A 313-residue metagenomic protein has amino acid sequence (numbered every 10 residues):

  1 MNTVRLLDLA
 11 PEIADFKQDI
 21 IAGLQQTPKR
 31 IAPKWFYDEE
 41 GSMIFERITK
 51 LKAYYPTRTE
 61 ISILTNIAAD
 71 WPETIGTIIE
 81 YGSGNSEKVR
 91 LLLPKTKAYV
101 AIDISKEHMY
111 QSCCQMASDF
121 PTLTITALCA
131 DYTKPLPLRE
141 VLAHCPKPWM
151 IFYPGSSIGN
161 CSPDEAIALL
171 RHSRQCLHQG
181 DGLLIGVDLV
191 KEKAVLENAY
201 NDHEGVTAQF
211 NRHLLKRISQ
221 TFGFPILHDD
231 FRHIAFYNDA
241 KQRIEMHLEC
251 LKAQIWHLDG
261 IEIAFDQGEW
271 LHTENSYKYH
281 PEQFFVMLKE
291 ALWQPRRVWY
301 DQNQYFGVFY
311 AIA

Functional and structural regions predicted by a protein language model:
M1-K34: N-terminal auxiliary segments of SAM/dcSAM-dependent transferases
P28-W71: Class I SAM-dependent methyltransferase Rossmann-like catalytic core, especially the SAM/SAH-binding loop
T74-G84: Conserved class I S-adenosyl-L-methionine
N85-T96: Conserved SAM-binding loop of SAM-dependent methyltransferases across substrates and taxa, primarily the Class I
S105-E107: Conserved SAM/SAH-binding beta-strand->alpha-helix loop
I167-Q179: A short glycine-rich, Lys/Arg-flanked "PGG" loop and its adjoining helix->strand segment in the class I
C176-V190: Conserved beta-strand signature within the Rossmann-like core of class I S-adenosyl-L-methionine
E197-Y277, P281, F285-A291: Substrate-binding/catalytic lobe of Class I Rossmann-like enzymes that use SAM or dcSAM, i.e., the mid-to-C-terminal
